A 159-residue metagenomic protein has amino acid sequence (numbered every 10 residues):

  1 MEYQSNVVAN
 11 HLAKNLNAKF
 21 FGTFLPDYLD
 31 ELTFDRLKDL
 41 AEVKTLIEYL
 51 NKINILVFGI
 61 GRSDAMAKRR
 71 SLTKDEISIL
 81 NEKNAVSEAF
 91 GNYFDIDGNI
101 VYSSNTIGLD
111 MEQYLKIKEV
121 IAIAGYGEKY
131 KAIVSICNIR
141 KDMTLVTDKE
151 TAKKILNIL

Functional and structural regions predicted by a protein language model:
E2-L159: Conserved phosphate- and dinucleotide-binding cores of soluble alpha/beta proteins, encompassing both enzyme active
